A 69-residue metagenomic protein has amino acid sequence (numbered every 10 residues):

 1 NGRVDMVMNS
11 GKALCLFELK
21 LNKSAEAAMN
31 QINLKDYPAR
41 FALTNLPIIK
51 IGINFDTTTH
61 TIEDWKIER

Functional and structural regions predicted by a protein language model:
N1-G2: Flexible, glycine/threonine-enriched loop-and-boundary segments that flank and lead into catalytic domains of large
D5, A39-F41: Short, flexible, glycine/charge-rich loop motifs used to bind or transfer phosphoryl groups or to couple energy/partner
M6-L21, K35: Conserved catalytic cores of phosphodiester-cleaving nucleases, focusing on short active-site segments
N9-S10, A28, Y37, I62: Generic hydrophobic, helix-prone segments enriched in Leu/Val/Ile
C15, E26-A28, T44, T59-I62: Intrinsically disordered, low-complexity acidic/polar segments
F17, Q31, I49-I51: C-terminal structured domain segments across diverse proteins
L21-P38: Mg2+/Mn2+-dependent nuclease catalytic core
R40, L46-R69: Domain-level recognition of nuclease-like catalytic cores that cleave nucleotide substrates
